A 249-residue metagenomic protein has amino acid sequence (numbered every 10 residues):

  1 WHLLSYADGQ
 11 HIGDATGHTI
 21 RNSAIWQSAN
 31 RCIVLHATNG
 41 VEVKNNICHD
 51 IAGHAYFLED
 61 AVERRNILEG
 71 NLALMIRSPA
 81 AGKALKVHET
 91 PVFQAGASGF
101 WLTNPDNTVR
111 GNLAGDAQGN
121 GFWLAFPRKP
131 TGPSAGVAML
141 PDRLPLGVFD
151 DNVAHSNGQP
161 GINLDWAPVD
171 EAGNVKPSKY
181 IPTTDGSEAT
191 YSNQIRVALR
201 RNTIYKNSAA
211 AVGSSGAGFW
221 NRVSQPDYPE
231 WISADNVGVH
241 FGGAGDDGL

Functional and structural regions predicted by a protein language model:
H2-N22, R31-C32, A37, K44-N45 (+7 more regions): Acidic/polar low-complexity surface segments
T108-A117: Extended catalytic-interface subdomain
R200-T203, D227-E230: Beta-rich accessory regions
N221-D227: Exposed, low-structure sequence patches enriched in small/polar residues
